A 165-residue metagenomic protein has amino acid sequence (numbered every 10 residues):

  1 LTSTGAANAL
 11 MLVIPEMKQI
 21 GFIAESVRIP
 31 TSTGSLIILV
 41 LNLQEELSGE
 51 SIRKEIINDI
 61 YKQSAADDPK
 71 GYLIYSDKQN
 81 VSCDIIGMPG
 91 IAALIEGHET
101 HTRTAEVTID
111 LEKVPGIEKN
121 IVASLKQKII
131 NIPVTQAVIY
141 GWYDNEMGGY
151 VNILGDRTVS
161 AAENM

Functional and structural regions predicted by a protein language model:
L1-T135: C-terminal substrate-binding/catalytic lobe of Rossmann-fold NAD(P)-dependent oxidoreductases
R28-I29, W142-G148: Glycine-rich phosphate/pyrophosphate-binding beta-alpha loops
I139, G148-G155: A conserved FAD-binding loop/helix module that cradles the flavin
N152-M165: Internal hydrophobic alpha-helix adjacent to the cofactor/substrate pocket in enzyme cavities
